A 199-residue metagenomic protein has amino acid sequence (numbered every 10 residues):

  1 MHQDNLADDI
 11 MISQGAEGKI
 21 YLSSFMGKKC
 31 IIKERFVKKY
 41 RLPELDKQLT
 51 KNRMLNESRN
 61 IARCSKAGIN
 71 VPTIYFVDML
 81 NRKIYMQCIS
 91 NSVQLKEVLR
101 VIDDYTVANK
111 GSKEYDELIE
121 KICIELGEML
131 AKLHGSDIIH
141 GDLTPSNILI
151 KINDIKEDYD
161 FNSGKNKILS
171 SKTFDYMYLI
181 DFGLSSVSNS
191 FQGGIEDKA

Functional and structural regions predicted by a protein language model:
M1-D8: A short, low-complexity linker immediately N-terminal to eukaryotic Hanks-type protein kinase catalytic domains
D8-L55: ATP-binding glycine-rich loop module of kinase domains
R53-M54, S65, I69-C123: Conserved structural core of kinase catalytic domains
C64, M129-L133: Conserved hydrophobic alpha-helix
G135-P145: Catalytic-loop of the protein kinase fold
L143-N153, K167: Hydrophobic residue at the +6 position relative to the catalytic HRD Asp in the kinase catalytic loop
S171-A199: C-lobe/activation-segment region of protein kinase-like
